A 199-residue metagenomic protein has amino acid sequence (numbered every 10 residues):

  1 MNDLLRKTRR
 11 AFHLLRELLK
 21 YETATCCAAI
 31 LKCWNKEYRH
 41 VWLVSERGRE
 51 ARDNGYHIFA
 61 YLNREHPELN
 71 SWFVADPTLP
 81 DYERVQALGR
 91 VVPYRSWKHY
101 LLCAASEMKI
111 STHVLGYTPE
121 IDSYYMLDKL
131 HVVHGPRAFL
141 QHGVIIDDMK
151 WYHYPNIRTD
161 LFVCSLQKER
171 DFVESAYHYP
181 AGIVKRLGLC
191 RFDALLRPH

Functional and structural regions predicted by a protein language model:
M1-V41, E46-G48: Membrane-proximal basic amphipathic "stem/tether" segments
V41-L196: Active-site and donor-binding regions of nucleotide-sugar-utilizing enzymes
